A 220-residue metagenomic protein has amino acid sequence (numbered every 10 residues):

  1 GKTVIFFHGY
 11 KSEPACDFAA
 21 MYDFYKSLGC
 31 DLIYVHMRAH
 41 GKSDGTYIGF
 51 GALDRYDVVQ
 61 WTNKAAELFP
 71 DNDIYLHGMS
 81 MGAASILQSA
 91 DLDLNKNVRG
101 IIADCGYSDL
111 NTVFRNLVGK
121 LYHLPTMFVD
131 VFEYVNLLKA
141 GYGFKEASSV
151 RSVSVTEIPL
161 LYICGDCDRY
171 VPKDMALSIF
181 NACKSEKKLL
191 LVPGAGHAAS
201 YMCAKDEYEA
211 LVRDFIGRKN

Functional and structural regions predicted by a protein language model:
F6, Y10-F24, M37: The serine-hydrolase catalytic nucleophile loop
P14, H40-D73: Catalytic nucleophile-loop/oxyanion-hole region of alpha/beta-hydrolase and closely related hydrolase-like folds
Y22-D44: Conserved alpha/beta-hydrolase
Q88-G143: Hydrolase active-site cap/lid region
V155-E157, Y162-C164, D168: Short beta-strand/loop motif that positions the catalytic acidic residue of the alpha/beta-hydrolase fold
I158, P172-N181: Short alpha-helix in the alpha/beta-hydrolase fold that links the catalytic acid
F180-A198: Catalytic histidine neighborhood in serine/cysteine hydrolases with alpha/beta-hydrolase-type architecture
A195-E209: Catalytic histidine-centered segment of alpha/beta-hydrolase-like enzymes
